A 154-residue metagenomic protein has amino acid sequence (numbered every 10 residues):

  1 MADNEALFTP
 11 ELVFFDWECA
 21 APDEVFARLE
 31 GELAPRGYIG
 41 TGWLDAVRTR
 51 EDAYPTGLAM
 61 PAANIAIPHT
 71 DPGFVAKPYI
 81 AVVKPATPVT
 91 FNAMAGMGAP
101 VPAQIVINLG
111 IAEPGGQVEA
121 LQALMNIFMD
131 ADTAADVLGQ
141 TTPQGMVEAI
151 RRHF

Functional and structural regions predicted by a protein language model:
M1-F154: Cytosolic covalent-transfer regions centered on His/Cys nucleophiles that carry phosphoryl or persulfide groups
